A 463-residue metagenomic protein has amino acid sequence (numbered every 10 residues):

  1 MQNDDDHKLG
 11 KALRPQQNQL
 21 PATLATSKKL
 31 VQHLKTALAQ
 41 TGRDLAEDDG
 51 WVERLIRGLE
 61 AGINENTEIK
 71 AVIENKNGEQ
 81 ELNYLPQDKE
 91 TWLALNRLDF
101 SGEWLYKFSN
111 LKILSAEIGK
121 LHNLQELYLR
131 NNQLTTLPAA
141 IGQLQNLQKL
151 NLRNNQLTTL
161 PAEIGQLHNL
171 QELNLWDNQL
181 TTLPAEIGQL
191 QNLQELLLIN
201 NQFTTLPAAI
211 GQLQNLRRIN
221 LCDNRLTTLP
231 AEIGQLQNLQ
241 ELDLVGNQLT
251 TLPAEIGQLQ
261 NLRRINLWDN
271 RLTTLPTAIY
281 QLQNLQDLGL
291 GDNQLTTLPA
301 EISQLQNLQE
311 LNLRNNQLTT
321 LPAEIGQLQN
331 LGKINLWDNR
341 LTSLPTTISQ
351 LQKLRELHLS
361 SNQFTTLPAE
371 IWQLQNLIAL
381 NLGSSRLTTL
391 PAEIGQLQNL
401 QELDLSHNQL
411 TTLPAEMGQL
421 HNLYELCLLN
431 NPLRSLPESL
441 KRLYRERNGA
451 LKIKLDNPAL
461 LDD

Functional and structural regions predicted by a protein language model:
Q2-K120, E126-Y128, G142, Q148-N151 (+15 more regions): The feature captures the LRR N-terminal capping module
N131: Aromatic-flanked redox-active Cys/Sec active sites in thiol-based oxidoreductases, especially the WC-centered
P414: Glycine/serine-rich loop-strand microenvironments at binding/catalytic pocket rims
